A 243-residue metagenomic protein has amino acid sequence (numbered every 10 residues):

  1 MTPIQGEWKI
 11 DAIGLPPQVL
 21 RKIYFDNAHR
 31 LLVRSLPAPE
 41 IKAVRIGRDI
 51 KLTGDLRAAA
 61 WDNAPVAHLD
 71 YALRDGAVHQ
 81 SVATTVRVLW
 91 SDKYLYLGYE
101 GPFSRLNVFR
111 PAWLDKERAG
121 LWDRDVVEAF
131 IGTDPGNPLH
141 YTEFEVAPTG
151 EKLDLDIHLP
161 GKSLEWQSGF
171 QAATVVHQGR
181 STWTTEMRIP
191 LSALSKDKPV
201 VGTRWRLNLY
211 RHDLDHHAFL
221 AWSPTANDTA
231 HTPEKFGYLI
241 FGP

Functional and structural regions predicted by a protein language model:
M1-P37: Mid-to-C-terminal alpha-helical segments outside catalytic/metal-binding sites
P37-P243: Structural preference for beta-rich elements and adjacent junctions enriched in aromatics
